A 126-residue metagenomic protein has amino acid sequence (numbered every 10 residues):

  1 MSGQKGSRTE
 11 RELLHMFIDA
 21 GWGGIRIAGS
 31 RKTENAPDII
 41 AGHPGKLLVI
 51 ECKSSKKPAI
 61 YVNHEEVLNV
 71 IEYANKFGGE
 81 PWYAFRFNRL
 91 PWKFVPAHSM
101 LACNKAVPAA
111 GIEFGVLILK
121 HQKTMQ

Functional and structural regions predicted by a protein language model:
M1-A28: Acidic-basic catalytic patches of nuclease active cores, encompassing PD-(D/E)XK and other metal-cofactor nuclease
Q4, R8, E34-N35, Y61-E65: Residues at secondary-structure transition points
Q4, R8, G79-Q126: Domain-level recognition of nuclease-like catalytic cores that cleave nucleotide substrates
L13, N35, E66-V70: Amphipathic alpha-helical interface surfaces
F17, I39-K56: Conserved catalytic cores of phosphodiester-cleaving nucleases, focusing on short active-site segments
D19-P44: Active-site metal-binding core of divalent-cation-utilizing nuclease and nuclease-like domains
R31, K56, L101: Residue-level detector of flexible, active-site-proximal loop/helix-junction positions within diverse enzyme catalytic
L47, S55-R86: Short, charged, amphipathic alpha-helix that recurs within catalytic cores of restriction-modification and other
